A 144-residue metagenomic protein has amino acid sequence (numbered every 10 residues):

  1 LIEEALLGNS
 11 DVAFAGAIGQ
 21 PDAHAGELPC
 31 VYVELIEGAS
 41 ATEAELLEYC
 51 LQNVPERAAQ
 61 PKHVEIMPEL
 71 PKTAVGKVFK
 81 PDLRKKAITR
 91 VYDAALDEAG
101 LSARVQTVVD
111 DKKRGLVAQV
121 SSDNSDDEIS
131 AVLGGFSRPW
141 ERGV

Functional and structural regions predicted by a protein language model:
L1-A59, P68-E69, G76, P81-N124 (+1 more regions): AMP-binding/adenylate-forming catalytic core of the ANL superfamily
E56-I66, L101-S102, G134-V144: Conserved short beta-strand edge segments in small beta-sheet-based binding/regulatory domains
D126-F136: Extended Gly/Ser/Thr-rich low-complexity repeat segments, especially those forming or decorating extracellular
